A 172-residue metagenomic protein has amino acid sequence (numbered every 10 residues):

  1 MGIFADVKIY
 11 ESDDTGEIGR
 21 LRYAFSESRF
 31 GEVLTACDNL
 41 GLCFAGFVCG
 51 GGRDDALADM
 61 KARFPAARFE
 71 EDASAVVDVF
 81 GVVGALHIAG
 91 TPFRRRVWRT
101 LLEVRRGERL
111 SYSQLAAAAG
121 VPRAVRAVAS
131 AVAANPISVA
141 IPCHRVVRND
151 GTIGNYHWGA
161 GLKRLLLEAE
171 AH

Functional and structural regions predicted by a protein language model:
M1-R123, E170-H172: Basic nucleic-acid-binding alpha-helical/helix-turn surface characteristic of O6-alkylguanine DNA
R123-L165: Short glycine/serine-rich loop segments
